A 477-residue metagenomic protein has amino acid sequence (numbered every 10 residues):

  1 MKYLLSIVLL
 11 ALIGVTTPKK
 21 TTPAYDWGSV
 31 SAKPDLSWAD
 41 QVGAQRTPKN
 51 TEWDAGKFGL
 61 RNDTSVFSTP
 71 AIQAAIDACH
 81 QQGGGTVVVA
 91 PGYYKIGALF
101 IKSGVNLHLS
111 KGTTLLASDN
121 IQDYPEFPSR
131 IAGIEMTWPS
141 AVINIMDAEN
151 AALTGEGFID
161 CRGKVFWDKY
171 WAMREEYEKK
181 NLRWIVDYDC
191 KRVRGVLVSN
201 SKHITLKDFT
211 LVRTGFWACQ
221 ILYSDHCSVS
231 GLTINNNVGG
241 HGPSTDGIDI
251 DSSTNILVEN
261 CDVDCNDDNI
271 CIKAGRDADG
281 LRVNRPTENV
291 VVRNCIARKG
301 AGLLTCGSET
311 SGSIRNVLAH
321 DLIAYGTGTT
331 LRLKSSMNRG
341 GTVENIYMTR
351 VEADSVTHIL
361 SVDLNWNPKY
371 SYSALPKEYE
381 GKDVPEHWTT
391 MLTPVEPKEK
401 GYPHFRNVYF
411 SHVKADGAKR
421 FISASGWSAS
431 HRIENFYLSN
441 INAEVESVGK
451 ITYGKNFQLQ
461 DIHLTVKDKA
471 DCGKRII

Functional and structural regions predicted by a protein language model:
K2-V88, Y93-N106, S110-N200, K207 (+9 more regions): Extracellular "leader-to-stem" segments immediately downstream of a signal peptide or signal-anchor in secreted/lumenal
G84, G97-A98, S118-N120, P139-S140 (+15 more regions): Short glycine/acidic-rich loop motifs that flank beta-strands on beta-rich extracellular proteins
V89-G97, G247-D249, S336-M337, G426: Conserved short loop/turn motifs at secondary-structure junctions
Y93, Y223-D225, A274-R276, S308-T310 (+2 more regions): Active-site-proximal loop/turn and secondary-structure-junction residues that shape catalytic pockets, frequently
K111-G112, E149-G157, K202-V212, D225-V238 (+9 more regions): Right-handed parallel beta-helix
W184, D246, G280, S336 (+1 more regions): Outer-membrane beta-barrel proteins
T310, T330-I477: Extracellular beta-rich repeat passengers
